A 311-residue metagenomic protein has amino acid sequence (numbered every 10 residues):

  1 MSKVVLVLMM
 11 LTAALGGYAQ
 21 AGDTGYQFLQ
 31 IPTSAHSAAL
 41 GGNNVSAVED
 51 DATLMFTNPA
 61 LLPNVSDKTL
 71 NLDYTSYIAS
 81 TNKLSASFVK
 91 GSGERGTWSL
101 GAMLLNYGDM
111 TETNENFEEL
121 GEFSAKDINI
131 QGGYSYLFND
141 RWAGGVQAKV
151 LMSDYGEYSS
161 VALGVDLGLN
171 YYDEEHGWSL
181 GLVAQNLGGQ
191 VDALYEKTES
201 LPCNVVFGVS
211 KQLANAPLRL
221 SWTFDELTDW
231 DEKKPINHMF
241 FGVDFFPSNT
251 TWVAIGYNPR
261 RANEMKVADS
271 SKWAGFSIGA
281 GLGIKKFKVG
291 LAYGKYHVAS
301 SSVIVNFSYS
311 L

Functional and structural regions predicted by a protein language model:
M1-V5, D140: Positively charged n-region of N-terminal signal peptides that target proteins for export
V4-A13: Sec-dependent N-terminal signal peptides
L15-A19: Sec/Tat signal peptide C-region and signal peptidase I cleavage site
Q20-L311: Subset of outer-membrane beta-barrel
